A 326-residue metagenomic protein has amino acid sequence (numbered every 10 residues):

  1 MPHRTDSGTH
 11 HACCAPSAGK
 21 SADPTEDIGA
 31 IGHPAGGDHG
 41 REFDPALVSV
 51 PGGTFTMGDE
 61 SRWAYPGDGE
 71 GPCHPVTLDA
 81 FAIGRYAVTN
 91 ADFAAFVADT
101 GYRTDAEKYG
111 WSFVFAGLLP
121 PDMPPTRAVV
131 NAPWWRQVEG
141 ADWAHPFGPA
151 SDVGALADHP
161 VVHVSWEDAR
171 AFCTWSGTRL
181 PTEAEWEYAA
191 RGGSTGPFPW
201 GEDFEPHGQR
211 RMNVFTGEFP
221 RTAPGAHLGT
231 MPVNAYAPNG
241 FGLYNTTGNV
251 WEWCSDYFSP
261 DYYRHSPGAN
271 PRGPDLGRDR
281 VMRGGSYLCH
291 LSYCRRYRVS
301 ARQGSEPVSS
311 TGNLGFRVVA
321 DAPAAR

Functional and structural regions predicted by a protein language model:
M1-A150, E167, S194, E306-P307 (+1 more regions): Short, compositionally biased
V50, T56, E60-S61, R103 (+2 more regions): Functional-site microenvironments in short loops/helix caps that host divalent-cation chemistry
